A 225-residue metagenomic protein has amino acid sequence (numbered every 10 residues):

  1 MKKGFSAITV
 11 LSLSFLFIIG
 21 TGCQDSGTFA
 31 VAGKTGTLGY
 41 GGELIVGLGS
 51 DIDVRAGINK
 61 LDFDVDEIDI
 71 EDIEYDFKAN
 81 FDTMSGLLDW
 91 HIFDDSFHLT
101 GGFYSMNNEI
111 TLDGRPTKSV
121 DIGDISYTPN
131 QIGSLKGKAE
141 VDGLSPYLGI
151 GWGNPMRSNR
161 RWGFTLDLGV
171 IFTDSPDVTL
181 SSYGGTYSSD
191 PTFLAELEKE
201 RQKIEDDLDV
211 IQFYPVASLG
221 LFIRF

Functional and structural regions predicted by a protein language model:
M1-S26, D209-V210, F225: Cleavable N-terminal export/targeting peptides
C23-F29, S50-I52, D95-F97, L144 (+2 more regions): Outer-envelope beta-barrel architecture signal
F29, L38-G42, I52, D82-G86 (+2 more regions): Hydrophobic, lipid-facing positions within transmembrane beta-strands of outer-membrane proteins
V31-G33, L44, V54-A56, L88 (+4 more regions): Membrane-embedded beta-strand positions of outer-membrane beta-barrel proteins
T35-G39, I58-D64, F103-E109, N154 (+2 more regions): Transmembrane beta-strands of outer-membrane beta-barrel pores
L48-S50, I92-D94, N154-S158, F225: Outer-membrane beta-barrel strand-turn architecture
I58-G86, N108-S145, D174-V216: Extracellular/periplasm-exposed beta-strand and loop segments of Gram-negative cell-envelope proteins, dominated by
D89, F93, Q212-F225: Outer-membrane beta-barrel "beta-signal"
